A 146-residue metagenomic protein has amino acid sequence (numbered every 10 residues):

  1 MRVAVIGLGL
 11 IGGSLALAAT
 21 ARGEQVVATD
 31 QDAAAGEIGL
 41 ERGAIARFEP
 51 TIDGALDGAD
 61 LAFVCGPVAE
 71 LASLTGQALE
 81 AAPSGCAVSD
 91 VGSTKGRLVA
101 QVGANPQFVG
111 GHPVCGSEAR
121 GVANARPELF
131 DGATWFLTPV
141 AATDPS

Functional and structural regions predicted by a protein language model:
M1-G58: NAD(P)+-binding Rossmann beta1-loop-alpha1 motif at the extreme N-terminus of oxidoreductases
A19-A21, A78-A82, L98-N105: Alpha-helix C-terminal capping segments
Q31, V91-S93: Short beta->alpha hinge that forms the Motif I/post-I loop of the SAM-binding pocket
A34-A35, E70, K95-R97: Conserved short alpha-helix immediately C-terminal to the canonical SAM/SAH-binding motif I of Rossmann-like
I52-A82, C86-S89: Rossmann-like NAD(P)-binding element
G66-V68, S93, H112-P113: Short glycine-/small-residue-rich Rossmann-like dinucleotide-binding loops
V102-S146: Rossmann-fold dinucleotide-binding core
